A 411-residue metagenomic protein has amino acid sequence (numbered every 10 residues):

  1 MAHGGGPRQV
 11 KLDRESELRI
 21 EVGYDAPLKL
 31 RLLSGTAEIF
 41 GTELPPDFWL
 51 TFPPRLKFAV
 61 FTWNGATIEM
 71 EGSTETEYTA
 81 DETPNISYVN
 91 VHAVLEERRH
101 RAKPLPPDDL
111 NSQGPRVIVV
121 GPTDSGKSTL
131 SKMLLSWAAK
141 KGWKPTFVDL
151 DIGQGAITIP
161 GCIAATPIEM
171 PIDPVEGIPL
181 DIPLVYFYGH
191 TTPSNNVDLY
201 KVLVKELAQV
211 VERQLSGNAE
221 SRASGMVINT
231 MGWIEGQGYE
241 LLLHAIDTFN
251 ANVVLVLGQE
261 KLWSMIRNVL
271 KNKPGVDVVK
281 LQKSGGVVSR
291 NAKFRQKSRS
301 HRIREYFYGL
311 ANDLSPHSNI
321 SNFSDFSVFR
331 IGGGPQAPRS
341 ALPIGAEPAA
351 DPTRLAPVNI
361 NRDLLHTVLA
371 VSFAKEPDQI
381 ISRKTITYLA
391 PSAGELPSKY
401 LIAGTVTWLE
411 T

Functional and structural regions predicted by a protein language model:
M1-P115, V119, M133, W143 (+1 more regions): Preference for solvent-exposed, low-hydrophobicity sequence contexts
T42-L44, I159-G161, G238-E240, N268-V269: Short coil/turn segments at secondary-structure boundaries
E97-R98, A102, V120, T146-M226 (+1 more regions): Nucleotide-state-sensitive switch-loop elements of NTP-binding domains
T123: The conserved Walker
K127: Conserved lysine of the Walker
S136-F147: Post-Walker A helix-loop "phosphate-sensing" segment adjacent to the P-loop in P-loop NTPases
R213-P274: Phosphate/Mg2+-binding loops and adjacent switch elements in nucleotide/diphosphate-handling enzyme cores
